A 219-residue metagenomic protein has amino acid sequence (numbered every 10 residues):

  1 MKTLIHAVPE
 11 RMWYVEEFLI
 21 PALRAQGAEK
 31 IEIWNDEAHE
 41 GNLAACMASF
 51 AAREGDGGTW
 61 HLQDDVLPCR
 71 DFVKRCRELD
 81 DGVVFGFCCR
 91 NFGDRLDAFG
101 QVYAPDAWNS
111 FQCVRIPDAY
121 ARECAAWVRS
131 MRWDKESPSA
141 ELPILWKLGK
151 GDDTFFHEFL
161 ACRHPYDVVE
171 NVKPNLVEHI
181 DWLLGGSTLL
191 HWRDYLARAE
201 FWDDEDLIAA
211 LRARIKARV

Functional and structural regions predicted by a protein language model:
M1-L62, V66-V219: Peripheral/terminal regions associated with large enzymatic or DNA-binding modules
